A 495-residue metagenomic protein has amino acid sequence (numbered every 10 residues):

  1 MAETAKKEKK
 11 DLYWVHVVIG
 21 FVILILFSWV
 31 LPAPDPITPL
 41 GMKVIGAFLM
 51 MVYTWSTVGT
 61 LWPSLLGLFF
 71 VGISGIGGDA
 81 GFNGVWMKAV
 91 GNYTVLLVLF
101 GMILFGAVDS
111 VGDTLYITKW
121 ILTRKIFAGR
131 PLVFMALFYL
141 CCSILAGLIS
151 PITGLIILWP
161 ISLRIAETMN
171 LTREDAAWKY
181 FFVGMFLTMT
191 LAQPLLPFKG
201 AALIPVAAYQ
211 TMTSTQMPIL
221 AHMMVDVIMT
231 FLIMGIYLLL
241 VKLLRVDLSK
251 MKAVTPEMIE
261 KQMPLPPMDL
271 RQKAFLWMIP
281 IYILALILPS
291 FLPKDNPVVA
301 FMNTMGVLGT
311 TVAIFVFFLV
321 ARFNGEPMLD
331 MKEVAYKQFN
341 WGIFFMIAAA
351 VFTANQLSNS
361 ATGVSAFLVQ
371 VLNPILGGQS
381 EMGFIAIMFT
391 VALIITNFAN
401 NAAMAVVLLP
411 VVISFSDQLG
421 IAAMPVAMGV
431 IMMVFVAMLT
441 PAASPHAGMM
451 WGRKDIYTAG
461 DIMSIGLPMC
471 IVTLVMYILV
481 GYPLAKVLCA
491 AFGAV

Functional and structural regions predicted by a protein language model:
M1-L97, A221-Q370, P468-L474, I478-V495: Hydrophobic transmembrane alpha-helices of multi-pass small-molecule transporters
F21-I25, G46-V52, F138-S143, M185-F186 (+3 more regions): Hydrophobic, membrane-inserted alpha-helices
A33, S64-D175, Y336-K337, W341-L419: Membrane-embedded alpha-helical segments and adjacent helix-loop junctions characteristic of multi-pass solute
M102, C142-P160, A176-Q216, I233-L243 (+4 more regions): Alpha-helical transmembrane segments and, especially, the helix-loop junctions at the ends of these helices
A128-L137, T168-V183, T215-V225, G420-P425 (+1 more regions): Membrane-interface alpha-helices at helix entry/exit sites of multi-pass transporters
I161-L171, W178, Y209-P218, D295-L308 (+2 more regions): Hydrophobic alpha-helical transmembrane segments and immediately flanking/interface helices in integral membrane
T168-Y180, L248-P264, F323-K332, A422 (+1 more regions): Alpha-helical transmembrane segments
M223-T230, F345-T353, L357-V364, L376-V495: C-terminal transmembrane helix pair
